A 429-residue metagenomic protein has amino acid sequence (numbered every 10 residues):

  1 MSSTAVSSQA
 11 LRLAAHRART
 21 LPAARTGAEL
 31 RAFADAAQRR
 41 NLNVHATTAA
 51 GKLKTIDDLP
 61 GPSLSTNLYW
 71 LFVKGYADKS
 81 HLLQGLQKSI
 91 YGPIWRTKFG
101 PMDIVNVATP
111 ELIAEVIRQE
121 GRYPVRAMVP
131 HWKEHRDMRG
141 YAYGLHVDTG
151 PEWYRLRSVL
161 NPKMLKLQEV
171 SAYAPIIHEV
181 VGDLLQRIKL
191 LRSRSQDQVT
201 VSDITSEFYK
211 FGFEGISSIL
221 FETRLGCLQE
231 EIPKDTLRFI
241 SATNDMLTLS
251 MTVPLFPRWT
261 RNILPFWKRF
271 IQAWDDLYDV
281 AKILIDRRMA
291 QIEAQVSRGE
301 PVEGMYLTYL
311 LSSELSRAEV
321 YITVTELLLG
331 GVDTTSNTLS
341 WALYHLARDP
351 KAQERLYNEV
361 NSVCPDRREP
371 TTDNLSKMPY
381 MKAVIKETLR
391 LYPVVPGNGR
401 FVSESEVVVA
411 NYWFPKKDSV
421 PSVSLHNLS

Functional and structural regions predicted by a protein language model:
M1-L53: N-terminal mitochondrial targeting presequence
S2, G100-A114, D276-A294, N337 (+2 more regions): Cytochrome P450 C-terminal heme-thiolate binding region
S3-R12, K98-V105, Q168-E179, L190-S218 (+5 more regions): Cytochrome P450
N41-I176, V180, I204, F208-G215 (+1 more regions): Cytochrome P450 substrate-recognition site 1
D58, K79, R224, T236-S313: Cytochrome P450 catalytic core segment centered on helix I
L68, L165, A273-L339, N374 (+3 more regions): Conserved cytochrome P450 catalytic core segment spanning the I/J/K helices
P101-A114, G140-Y143, V181-Q186, T200-Q229 (+3 more regions): Hydrophobic mid-domain F-helix/FG-region of cytochrome P450s
T334-E359: Cytochrome P450 catalytic-core helices
